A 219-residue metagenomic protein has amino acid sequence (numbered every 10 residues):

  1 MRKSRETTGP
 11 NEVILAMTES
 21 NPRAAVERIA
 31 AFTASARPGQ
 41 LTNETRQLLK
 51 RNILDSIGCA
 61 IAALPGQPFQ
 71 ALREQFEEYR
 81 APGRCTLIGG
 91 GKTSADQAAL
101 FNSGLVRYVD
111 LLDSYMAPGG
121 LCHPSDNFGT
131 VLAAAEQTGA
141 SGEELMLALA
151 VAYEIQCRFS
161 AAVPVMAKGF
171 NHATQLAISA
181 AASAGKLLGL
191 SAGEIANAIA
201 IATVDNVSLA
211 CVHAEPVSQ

Functional and structural regions predicted by a protein language model:
M1-L15: N-terminal amphipathic/basic-hydrophobic helices that include classical n-h-c signal peptides and signal-anchor
N11-Q219: N-terminal core-entry segment
